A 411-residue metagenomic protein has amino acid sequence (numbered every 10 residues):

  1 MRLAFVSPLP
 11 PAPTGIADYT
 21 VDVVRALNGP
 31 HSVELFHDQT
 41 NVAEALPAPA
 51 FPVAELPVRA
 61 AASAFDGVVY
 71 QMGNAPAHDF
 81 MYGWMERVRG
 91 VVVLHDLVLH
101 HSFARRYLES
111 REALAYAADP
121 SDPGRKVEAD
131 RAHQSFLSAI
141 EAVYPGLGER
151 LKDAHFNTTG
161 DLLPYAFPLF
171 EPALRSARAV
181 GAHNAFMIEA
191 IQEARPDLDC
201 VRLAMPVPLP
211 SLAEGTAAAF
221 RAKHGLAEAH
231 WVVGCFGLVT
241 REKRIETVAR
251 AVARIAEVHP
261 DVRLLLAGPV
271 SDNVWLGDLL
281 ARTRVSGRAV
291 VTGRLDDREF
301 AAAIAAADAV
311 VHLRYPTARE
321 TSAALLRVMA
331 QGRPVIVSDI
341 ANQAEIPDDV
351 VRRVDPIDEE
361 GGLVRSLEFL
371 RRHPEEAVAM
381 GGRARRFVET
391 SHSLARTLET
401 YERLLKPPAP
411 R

Functional and structural regions predicted by a protein language model:
T40-N41, F236, R263-G277: Glycosyltransferase donor-sugar binding loop
H101-S102, G160-C200, V207-L209, E345: A short, active-site helix/loop in glycosyltransferases that binds the activated sugar's phosphate group
L212-L226: A short helix/loop element that forms part of the nucleotide-sugar donor recognition site in Leloir-type
A227-K243, A249-V252, L265: Conserved donor-binding/catalytic core segment of Leloir-type glycosyltransferases
L238, E376-T390, T397, R403: A short, well-ordered alpha-helix in the C-terminal region of glycosyltransferases
L276-A301: Nucleotide-activated donor-binding/catalytic signature segment of Leloir-type glycosyltransferases, i.e., the conserved
V310, A330-V337: Short hydrophobic beta-strand element within catalytic cores of glycosyltransferases and related nucleotide-activated
A344-E368, E375, A379: Change "using UDP/GDP/dTDP sugars" to "using nucleotide sugars
